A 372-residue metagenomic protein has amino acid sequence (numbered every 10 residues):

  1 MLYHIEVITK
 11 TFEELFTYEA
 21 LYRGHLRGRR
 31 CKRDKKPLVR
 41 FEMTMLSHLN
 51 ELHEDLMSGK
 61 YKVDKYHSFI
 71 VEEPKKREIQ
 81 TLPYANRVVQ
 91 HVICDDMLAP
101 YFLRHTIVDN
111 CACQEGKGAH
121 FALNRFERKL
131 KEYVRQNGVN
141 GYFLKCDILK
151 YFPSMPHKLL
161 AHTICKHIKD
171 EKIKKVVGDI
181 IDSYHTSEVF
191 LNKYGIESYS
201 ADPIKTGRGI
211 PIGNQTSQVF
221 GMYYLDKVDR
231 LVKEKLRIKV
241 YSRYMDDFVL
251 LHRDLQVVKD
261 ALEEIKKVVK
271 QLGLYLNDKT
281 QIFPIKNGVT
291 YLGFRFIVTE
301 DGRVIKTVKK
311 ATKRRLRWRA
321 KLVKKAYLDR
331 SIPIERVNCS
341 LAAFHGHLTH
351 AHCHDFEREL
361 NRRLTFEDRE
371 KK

Functional and structural regions predicted by a protein language model:
M1, L82-P83, H91, E197-G207 (+3 more regions): Right-hand nucleic-acid polymerase module
M1-N50: Non-catalytic, polymerase-adjacent accessory regions of viral genome-replication enzymes
C31-V39, D64-V88, H105-K117, Y184 (+1 more regions): Short, conserved non-catalytic motifs in the polymerase core
H48, K129, Y133-M245, L250-E264: Conserved polymerase palm-domain catalytic core
D64-Y66, S242-D246, D278-K279: Short Gly/Ser/Thr- and Asp/Glu-enriched loop/turn motifs at secondary-structure junctions
D96-P153: Active-site-proximal segment of RNA-dependent polymerases
I168, K266-L274: A common structural junction motif
